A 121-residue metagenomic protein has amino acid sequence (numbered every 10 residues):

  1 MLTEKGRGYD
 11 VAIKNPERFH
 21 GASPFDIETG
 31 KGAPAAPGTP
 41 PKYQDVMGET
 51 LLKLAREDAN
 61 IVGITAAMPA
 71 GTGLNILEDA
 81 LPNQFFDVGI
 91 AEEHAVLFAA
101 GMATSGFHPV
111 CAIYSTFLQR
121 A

Functional and structural regions predicted by a protein language model:
M1-A121: Thiamine diphosphate
